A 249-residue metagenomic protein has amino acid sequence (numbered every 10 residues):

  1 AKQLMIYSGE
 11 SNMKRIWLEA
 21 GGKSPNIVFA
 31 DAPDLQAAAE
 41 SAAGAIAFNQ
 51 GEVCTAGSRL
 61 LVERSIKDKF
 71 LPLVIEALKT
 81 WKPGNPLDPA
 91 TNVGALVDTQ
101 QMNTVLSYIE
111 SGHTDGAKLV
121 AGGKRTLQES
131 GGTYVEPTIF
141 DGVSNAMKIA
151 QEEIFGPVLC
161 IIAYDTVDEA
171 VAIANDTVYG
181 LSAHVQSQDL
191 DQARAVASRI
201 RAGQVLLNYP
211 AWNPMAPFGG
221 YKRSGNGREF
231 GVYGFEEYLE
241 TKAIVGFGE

Functional and structural regions predicted by a protein language model:
A1-S144, L207: ALDH superfamily catalytic-core signature
I27, K82-P83, I109, L127 (+1 more regions): Conserved C-terminal structural/oligomerization subdomain of aldehyde/semialdehyde dehydrogenase
